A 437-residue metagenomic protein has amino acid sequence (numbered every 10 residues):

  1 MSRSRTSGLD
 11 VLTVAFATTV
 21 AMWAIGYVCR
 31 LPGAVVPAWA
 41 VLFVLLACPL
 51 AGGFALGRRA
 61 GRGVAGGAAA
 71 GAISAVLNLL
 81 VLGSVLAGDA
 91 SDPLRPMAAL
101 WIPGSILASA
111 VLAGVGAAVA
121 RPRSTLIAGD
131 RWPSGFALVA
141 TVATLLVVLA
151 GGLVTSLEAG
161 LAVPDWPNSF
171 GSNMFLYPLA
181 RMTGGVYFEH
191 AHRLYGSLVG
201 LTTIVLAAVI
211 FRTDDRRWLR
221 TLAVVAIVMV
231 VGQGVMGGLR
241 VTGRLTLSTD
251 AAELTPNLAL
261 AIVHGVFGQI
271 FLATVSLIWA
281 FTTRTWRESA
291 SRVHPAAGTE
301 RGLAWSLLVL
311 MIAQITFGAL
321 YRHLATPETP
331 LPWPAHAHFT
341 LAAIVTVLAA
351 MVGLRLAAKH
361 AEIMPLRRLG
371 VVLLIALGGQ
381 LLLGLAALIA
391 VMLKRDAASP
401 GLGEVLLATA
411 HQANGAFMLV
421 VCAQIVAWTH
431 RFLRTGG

Functional and structural regions predicted by a protein language model:
M1-G129: Juxtamembrane/disordered regions of integral membrane proteins
M1-T6, R121-G135, T283-R301, E362-I363 (+1 more regions): Membrane-interfacial, low-structure loops and terminal tails that flank and connect transmembrane helices in multi-pass
T6-F16, R59-G71, P133-A137, R217-I227 (+3 more regions): Membrane-interfacial loop-to-transmembrane alpha-helix junctions, especially the N-terminal start
T18-G26, A137-A159, I312-T316: N-terminal signal-anchor transmembrane alpha helix
G33-V44, D165, G185, E189-L194 (+1 more regions): A loop-to-helix transmembrane entry motif
F43-F54, G104-P122, L198-V205, G265-T283 (+2 more regions): Hydrophobic cores of alpha-helical transmembrane segments in multi-pass inner/ER membrane proteins, independent
L80-R95, V154-V163, V235-A261, L320-A335 (+1 more regions): Interfacial helix-loop-helix junctions of multi-pass membrane proteins
T155-H190, D396-P400: Extracytosolic (periplasmic/ER-lumenal) interhelical loops and adjacent juxtamembrane/interface segments of multi-pass
